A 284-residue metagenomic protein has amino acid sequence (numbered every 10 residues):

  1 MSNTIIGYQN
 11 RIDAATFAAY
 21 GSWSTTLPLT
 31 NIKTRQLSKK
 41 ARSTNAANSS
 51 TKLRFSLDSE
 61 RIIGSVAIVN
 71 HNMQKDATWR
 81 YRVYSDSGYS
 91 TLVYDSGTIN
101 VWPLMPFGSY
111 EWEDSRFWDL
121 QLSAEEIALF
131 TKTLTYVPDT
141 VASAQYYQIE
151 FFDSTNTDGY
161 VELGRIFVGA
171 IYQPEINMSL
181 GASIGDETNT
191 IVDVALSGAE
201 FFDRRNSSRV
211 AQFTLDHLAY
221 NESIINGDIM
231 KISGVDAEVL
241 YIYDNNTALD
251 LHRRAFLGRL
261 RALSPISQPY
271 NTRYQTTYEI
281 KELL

Functional and structural regions predicted by a protein language model:
M1-T51, S56-T78, R82-L284: Extracellular/virion structural assembly segments
